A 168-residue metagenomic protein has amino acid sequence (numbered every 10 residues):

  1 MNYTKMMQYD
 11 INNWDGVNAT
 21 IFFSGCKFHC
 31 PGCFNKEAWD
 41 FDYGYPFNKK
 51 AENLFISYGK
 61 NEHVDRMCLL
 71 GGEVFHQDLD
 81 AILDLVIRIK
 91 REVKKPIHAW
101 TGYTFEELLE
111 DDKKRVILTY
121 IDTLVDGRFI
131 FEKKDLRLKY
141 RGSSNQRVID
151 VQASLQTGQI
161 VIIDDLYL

Functional and structural regions predicted by a protein language model:
M1-F22, K27, N35-F41, I160-V161 (+1 more regions): N-terminal [4Fe-4S]-dependent radical SAM core
N2-T4, N35-A99, Y103-D112, I117: Conserved Radical SAM active-site core
N12, E106, K133, T157: Flexible, glycine-rich phosphate/dinucleotide-binding loops and adjacent beta-alpha linkers at cofactor/substrate
C30: Short cysteine-rich clusters marking metal-coordination/redox-active sites
K60-L69, R91-P96, V125-F131, L155-L168: Conserved C-terminal portion of the radical SAM core fold that forms the substrate/S-adenosylmethionine-binding
Q77-V86, K134-L168: P-loop/Walker A phosphate-binding loop and immediately adjacent motor/lid segment at beta-alpha junctions
D122: Receiver (REC) domain switch/active-site residues of two-component response regulators
